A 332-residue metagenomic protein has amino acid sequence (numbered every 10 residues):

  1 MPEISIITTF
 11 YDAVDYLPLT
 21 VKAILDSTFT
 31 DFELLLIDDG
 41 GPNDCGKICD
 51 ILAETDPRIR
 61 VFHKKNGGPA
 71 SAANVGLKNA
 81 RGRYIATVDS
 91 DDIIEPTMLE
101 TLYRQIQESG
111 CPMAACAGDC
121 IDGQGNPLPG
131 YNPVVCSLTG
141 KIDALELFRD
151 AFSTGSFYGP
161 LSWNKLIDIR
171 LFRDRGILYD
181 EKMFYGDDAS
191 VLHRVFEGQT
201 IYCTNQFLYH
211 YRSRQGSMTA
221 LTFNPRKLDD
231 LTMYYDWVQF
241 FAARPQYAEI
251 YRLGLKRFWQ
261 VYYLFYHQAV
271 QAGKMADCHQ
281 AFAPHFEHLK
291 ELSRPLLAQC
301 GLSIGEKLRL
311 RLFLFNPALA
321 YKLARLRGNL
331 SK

Functional and structural regions predicted by a protein language model:
M1-A23: N-proximal low-complexity "stem/linker" segments adjacent to membrane-targeting elements
K22-D31: Short, acidic, metal-binding catalytic loop of nucleotide-sugar glycosyltransferases
D38-I48, D89: A conserved acidic beta->alpha catalytic loop
K64-A80: Glycine-rich, basic loop-to-helix element that forms the pyrophosphate-binding segment of sugar-nucleotide handling
I85: Short aromatic/hydrophobic "clamp" motif used to bind/position activated sugar donors
I93-Y202, G216-P225: Donor-binding/catalytic cores of nucleotide-activated saccharide and glycerol-phosphate transferases/polymerases
Q206-R214, A220-E249, Q260-S293: Catalytic core of nucleotide-sugar-dependent glycosyltransferases
Q271-K332: Membrane-interface aromatic/basic loop that binds lipid-linked glycans or pyrophosphate carriers, typified by
